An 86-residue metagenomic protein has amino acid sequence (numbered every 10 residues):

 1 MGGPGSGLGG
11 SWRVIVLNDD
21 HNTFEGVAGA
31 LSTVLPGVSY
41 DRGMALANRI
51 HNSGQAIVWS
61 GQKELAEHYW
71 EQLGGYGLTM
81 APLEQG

Functional and structural regions predicted by a protein language model:
M1-G86: Terminal domain-initiation and capping elements
